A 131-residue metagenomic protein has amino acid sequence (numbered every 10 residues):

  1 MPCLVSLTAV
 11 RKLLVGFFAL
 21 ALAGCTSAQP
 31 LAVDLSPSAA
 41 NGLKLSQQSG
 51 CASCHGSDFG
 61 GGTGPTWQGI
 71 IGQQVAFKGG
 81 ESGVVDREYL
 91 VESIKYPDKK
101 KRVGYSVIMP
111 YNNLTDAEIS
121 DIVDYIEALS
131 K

Functional and structural regions predicted by a protein language model:
M1-A39, S57, D124-K131: Post-cleavage N-terminal segment of exported redox proteins
V5-V10, E92-S93, G104: Extended, non-globular alpha-helical segments
L7, C54, R87, K99-K100: Intrinsically disordered, low-complexity segments enriched in polar/charged residues with Gly/Pro, especially when
T26, V84-P97, S130-K131: Short, surface-exposed, charge-dense and proline/glycine-enriched linear segments
P37-A39, L43, G56-S93, P110 (+1 more regions): Gly/Gly-Pro-rich "capping" loops immediately C-terminal to redox-active cysteine motifs in periplasmic/lumenal
Q47: Short metal-coordination and nucleic-acid-contact micro-motifs, chiefly zinc-binding Cys/His arrays
S53, G62-I70, K95-L129: Axial heme c-ligation environment in periplasmic c-type cytochrome domains
